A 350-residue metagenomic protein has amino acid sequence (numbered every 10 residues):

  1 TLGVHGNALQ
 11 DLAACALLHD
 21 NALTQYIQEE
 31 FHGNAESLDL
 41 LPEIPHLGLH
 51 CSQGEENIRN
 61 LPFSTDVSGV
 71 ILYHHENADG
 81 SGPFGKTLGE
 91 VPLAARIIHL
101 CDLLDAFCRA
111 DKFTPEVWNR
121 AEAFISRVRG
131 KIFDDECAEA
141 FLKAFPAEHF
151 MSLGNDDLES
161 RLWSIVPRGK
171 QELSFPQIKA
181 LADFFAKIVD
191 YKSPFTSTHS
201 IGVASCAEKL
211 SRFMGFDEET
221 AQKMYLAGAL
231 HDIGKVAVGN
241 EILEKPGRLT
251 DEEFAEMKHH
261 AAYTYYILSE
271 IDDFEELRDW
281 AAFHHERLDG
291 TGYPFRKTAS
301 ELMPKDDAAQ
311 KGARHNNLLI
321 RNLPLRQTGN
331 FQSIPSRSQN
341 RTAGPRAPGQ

Functional and structural regions predicted by a protein language model:
T1-Q350: Histidine- and acidic-residue-rich, metal-dependent catalytic cores
